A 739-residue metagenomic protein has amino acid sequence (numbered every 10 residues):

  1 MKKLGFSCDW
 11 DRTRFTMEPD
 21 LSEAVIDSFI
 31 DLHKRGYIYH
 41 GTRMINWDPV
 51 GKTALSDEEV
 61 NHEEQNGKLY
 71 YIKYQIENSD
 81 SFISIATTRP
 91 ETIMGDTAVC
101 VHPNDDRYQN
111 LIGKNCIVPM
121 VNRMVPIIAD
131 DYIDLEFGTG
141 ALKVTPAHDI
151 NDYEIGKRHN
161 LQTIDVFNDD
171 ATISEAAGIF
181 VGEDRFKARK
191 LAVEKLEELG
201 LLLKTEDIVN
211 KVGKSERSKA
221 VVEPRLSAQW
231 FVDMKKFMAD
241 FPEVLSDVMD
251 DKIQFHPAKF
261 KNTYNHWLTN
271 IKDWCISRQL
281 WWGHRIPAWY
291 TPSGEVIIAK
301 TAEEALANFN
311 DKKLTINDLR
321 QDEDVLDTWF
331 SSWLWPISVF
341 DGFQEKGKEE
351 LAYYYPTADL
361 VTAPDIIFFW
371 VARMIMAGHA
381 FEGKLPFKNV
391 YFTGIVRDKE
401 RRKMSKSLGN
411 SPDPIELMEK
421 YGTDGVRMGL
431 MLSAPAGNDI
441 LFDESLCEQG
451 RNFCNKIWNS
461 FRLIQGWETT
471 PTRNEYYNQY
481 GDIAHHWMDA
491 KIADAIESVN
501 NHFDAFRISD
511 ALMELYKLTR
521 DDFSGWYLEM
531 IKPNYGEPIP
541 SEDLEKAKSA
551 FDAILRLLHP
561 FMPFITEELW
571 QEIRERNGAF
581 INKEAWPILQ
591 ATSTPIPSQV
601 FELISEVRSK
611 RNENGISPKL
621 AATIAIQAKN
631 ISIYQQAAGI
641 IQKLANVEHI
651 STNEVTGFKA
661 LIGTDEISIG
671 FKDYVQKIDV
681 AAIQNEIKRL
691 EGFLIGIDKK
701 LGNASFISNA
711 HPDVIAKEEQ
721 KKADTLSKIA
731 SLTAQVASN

Functional and structural regions predicted by a protein language model:
M1-G5, N122-I133, D165-N168, P242-D247 (+6 more regions): Active-site-adjacent bridging/hinge elements
K3, S7-C8, T13-R14, E18-D170 (+8 more regions): NTP-handling and nucleic-acid-processing catalytic cores
L21-A24, F82-E197, H256-S293, R320-F330 (+4 more regions): Structured ligand/cofactor/substrate-binding pocket environments in proteins
I38-N46, G51, N66, G178-T269: Active-site "lid/cap" and pocket-lining segments within catalytic core domains
T42-M44, D96-V99, L226-S227, S338-F340 (+4 more regions): Short hydrophobic alpha-helical segments that form membrane-spanning helices or hydrophobic packing faces of helical
Y71, H266-F330, L334, A380-T423 (+2 more regions): Feature 926 captures the class I aminoacyl-tRNA synthetase adenylation module centered on the KMSKS loop
